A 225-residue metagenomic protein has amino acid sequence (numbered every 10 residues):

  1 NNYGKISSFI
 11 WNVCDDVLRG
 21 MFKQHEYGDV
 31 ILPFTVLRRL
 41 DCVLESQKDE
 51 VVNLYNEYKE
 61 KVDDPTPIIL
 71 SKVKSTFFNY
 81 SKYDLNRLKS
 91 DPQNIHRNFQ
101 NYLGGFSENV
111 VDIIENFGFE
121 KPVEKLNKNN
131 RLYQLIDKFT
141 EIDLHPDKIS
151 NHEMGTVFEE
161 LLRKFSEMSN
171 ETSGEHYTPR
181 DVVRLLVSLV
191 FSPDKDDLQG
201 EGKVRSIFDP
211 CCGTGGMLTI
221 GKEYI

Functional and structural regions predicted by a protein language model:
N1-K195: Non-catalytic, mostly N-terminal accessory regions of nucleic-acid modification and defense proteins
S173-I225: Conserved S-adenosyl-L-methionine
